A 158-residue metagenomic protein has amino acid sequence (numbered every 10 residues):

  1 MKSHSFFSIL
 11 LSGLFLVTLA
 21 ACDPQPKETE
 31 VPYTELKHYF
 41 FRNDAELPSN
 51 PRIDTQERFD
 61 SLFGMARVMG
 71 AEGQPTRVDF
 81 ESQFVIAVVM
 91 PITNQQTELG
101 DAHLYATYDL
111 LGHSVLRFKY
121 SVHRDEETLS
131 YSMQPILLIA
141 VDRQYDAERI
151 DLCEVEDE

Functional and structural regions predicted by a protein language model:
M1-L10: Bacterial N-terminal signal peptides that target proteins for export
I9-T18: Bacterial N-terminal signal peptides
C22-E158: Exposed, flexible binding/inhibitory loops of compact, secreted disulfide-stabilized domains
